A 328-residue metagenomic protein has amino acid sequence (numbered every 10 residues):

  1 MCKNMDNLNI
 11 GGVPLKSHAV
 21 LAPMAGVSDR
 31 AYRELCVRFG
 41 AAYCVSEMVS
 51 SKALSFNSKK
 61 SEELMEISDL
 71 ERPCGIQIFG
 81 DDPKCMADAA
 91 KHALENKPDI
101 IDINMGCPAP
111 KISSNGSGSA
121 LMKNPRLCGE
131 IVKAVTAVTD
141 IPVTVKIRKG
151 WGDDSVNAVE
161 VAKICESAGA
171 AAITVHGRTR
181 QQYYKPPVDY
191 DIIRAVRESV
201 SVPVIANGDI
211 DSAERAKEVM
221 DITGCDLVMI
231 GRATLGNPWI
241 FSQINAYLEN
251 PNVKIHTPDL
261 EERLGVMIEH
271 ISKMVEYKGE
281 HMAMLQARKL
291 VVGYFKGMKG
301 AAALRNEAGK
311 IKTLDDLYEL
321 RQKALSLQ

Functional and structural regions predicted by a protein language model:
M1-N7, G11, L15-A19, A25 (+7 more regions): Alpha/beta catalytic cores of nucleotide-metabolism and tRNA/nucleoside-modifying enzymes
C2-N9, M24-D99: Glycine-rich, positively charged N-terminal anion/phosphate-binding segment
L8-V20, K52-C74, C107-N115, V132 (+2 more regions): N-terminal small/glycine-rich loop or linker at the start of catalytic domains across soluble metabolic enzymes
A19-P23, C44-S46, C74-I78, I101 (+4 more regions): Hydrophobic faces of well-ordered beta-strands that scaffold small-molecule active sites in alpha/beta enzyme cores
M24, V49-S51, F79-D81, G106-P108 (+4 more regions): Active-site beta-loop-alpha junctions enriched in small/polar residues
R38, A87-S117, P125-V202, E218 (+1 more regions): Alpha/beta enzyme core
M122: Aromatic- and acidic-residue-enriched carbohydrate-binding clefts of CAZyme catalytic domains
